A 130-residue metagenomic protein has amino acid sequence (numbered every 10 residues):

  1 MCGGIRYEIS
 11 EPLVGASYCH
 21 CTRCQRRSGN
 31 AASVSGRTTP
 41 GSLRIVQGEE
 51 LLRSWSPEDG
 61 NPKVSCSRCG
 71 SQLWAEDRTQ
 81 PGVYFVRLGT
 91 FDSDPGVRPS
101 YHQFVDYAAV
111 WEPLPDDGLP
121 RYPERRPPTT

Functional and structural regions predicted by a protein language model:
M1-T130: A short Gly-Trp-Pro
